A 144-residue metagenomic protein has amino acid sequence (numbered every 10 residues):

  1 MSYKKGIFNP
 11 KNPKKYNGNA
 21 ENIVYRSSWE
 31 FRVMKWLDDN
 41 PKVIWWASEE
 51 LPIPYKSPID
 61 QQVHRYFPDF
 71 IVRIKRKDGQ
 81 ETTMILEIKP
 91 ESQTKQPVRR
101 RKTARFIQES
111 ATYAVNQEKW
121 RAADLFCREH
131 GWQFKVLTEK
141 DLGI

Functional and structural regions predicted by a protein language model:
M1-I144: Electrostatic, structured charged patches in enzyme active sites and in nucleic-acid/phosphate-binding
